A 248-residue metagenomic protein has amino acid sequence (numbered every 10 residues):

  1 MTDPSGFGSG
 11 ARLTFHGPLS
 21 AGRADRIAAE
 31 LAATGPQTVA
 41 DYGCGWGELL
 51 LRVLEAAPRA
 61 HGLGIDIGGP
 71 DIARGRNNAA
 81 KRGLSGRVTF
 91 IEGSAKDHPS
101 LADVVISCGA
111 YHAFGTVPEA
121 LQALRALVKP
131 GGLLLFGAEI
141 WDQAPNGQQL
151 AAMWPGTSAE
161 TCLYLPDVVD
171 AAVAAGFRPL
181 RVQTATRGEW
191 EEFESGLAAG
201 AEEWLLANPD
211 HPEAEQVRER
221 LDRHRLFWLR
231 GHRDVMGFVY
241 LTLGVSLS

Functional and structural regions predicted by a protein language model:
G17-G35: Conserved alpha-helix/loop element of class I SAM-dependent methyltransferases that forms part of the SAM/SAH-binding
A40, E48-K96: Class I SAM-dependent methyltransferase SAM/SAH-binding core
K96-V105: A short acidic, Gly/Pro-enriched loop at the edge of an enzyme's catalytic core that lines a small-molecule cofactor
V104-V117: A short SAM/SAH-binding and catalytic strip from SAM-dependent methyltransferases
P118-L133: A short glycine-rich, Lys/Arg-flanked "PGG" loop and its adjoining helix->strand segment in the class I
E139-A159: Short, glycine-/aromatic-enriched active-site segment of Class I SAM-dependent methyltransferases
T161-G176: Short alpha-helix
Q183-S248: Conserved Class I S-adenosyl-L-methionine
